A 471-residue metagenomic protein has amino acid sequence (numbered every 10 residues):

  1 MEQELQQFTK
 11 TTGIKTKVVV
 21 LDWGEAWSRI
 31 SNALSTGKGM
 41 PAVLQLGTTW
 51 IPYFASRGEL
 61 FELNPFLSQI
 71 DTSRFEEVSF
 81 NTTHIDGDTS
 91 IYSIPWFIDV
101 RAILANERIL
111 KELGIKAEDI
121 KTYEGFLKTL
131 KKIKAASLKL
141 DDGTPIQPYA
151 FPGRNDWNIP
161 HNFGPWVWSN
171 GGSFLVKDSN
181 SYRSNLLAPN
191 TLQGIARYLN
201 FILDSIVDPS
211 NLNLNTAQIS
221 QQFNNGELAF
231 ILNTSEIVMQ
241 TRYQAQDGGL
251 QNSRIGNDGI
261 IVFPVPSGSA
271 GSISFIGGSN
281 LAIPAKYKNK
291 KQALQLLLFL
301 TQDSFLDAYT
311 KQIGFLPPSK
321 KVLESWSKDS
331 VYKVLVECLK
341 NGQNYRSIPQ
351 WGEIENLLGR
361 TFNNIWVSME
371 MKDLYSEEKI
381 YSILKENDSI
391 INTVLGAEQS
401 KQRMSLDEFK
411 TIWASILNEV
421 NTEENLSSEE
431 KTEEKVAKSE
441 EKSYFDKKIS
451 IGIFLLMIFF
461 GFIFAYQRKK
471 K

Functional and structural regions predicted by a protein language model:
Q7-E76, R108, E112-G114, K121 (+3 more regions): Extracytoplasmic "Venus flytrap"/periplasmic binding protein-like
K15, K340-K470: Conserved C-terminal helix/tail region of periplasmic/extracytoplasmic solute-binding proteins
G47-A102, D142-Q147, N158-N162, W166 (+2 more regions): Hinge/lid segment of periplasmic solute-binding proteins
N64-E77, Q147-G153, N170-Q193, A245-I255 (+3 more regions): Short, solvent-exposed loop/beta-turn-alpha elements that line the ligand-binding surface or hinge of extracytoplasmic
H84, N257-P264, T310-V367: Long, aromatic- and glycine/proline-rich binding clefts that accommodate carbohydrate-like moieties
D88-W96, R101, L127-R183, L228: Extracytoplasmic/periplasmic solute-binding protein
L104-E107, I276-N289, A308: A bilobed periplasmic-binding-protein/Venus flytrap-type ligand-binding module shared by bacterial periplasmic
T129-K132, D178-N213, I261-V265: Glycine-centered hinge/linker elements that transmit conformational signals in sensory and ligand-binding systems
